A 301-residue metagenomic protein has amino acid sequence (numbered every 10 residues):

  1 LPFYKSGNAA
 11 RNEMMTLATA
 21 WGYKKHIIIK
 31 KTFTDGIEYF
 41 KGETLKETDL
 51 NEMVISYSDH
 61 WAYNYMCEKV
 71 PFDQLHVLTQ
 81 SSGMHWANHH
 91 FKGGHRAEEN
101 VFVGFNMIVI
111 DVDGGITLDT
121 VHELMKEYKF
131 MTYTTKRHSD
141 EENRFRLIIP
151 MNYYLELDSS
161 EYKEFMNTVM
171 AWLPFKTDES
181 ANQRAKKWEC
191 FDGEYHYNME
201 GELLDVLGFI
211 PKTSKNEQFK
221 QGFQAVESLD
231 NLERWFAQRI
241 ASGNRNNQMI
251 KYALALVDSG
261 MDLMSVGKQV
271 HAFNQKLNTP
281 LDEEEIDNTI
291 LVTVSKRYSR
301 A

Functional and structural regions predicted by a protein language model:
L1-Y39, V103-M125, K136-L157, E164-T168 (+1 more regions): Modules that initiate DNA replication and primer synthesis
K24-T34, H85-K92, D178-K186, E284: Short glycine-rich, low-complexity/disordered patches
K24-Y63, G208-Q224: Phosphate/pyrophosphate-recognition segments in soluble nucleotide-handling domains
K30-D49, S139-E141, E179-Y195: Short proline/glycine- and acidic-rich turn/helix-capping motifs at secondary-structure junctions
E38-M107, V112-E123, F130: SsDNA-processing nucleotidyl-transfer enzymes
L78-G83, A87-G94, I110, L124-T132 (+3 more regions): Catalytic residues for metal-mediated phosphoryl-transfer on nucleic acids/nucleotides
T134-R137, P174: Glycine-/charge-enriched secondary-structure boundary and capping motifs
P150-Y154, K176-L203, K296: Short, conserved secondary-structure transition motifs
